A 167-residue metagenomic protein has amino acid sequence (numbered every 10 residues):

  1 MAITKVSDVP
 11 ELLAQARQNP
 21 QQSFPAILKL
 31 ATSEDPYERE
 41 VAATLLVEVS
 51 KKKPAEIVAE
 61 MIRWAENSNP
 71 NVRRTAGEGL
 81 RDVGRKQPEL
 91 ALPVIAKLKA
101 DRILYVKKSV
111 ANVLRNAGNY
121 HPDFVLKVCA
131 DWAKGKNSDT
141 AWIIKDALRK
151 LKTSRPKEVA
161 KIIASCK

Functional and structural regions predicted by a protein language model:
M1-K167: Alpha-helical scaffold domains
